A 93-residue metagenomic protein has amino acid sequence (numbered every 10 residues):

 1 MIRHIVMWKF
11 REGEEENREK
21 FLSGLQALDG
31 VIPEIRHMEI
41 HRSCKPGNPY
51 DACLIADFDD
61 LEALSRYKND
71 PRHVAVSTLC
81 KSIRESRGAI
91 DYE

Functional and structural regions predicted by a protein language model:
M1-A52, D59-N69, E93: Short S/T/G/P-rich N-terminal loop/turn motif that feeds into the first structured element of a domain
F58-Y92: C-terminal structural segments of small proteins and small subunits
